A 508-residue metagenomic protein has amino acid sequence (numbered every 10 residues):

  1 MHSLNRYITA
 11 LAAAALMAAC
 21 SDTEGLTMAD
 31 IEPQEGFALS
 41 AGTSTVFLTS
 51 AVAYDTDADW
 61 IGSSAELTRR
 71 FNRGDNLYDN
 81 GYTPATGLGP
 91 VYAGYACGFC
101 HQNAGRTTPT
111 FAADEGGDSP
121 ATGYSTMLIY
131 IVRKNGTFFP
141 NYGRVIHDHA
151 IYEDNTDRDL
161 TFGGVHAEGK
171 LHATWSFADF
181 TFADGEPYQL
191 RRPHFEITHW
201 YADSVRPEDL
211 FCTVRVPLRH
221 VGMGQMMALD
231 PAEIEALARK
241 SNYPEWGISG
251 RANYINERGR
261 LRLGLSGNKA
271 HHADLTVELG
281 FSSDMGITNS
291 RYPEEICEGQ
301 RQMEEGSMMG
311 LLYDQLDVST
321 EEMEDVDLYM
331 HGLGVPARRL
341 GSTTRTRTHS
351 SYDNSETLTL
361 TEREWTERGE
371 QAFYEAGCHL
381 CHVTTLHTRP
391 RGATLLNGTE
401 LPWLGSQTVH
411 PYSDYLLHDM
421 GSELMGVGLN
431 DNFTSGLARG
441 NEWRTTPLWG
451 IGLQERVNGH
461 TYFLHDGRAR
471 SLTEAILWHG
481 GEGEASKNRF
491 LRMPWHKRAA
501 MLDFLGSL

Functional and structural regions predicted by a protein language model:
M1-I8: Bacterial N-terminal signal peptides that target proteins for export
M17-A19: C-terminal motif of bacterial Sec signal peptides marking the signal peptidase cleavage site
S21-L508: Periplasmic c-type cytochrome electron-transfer domains
